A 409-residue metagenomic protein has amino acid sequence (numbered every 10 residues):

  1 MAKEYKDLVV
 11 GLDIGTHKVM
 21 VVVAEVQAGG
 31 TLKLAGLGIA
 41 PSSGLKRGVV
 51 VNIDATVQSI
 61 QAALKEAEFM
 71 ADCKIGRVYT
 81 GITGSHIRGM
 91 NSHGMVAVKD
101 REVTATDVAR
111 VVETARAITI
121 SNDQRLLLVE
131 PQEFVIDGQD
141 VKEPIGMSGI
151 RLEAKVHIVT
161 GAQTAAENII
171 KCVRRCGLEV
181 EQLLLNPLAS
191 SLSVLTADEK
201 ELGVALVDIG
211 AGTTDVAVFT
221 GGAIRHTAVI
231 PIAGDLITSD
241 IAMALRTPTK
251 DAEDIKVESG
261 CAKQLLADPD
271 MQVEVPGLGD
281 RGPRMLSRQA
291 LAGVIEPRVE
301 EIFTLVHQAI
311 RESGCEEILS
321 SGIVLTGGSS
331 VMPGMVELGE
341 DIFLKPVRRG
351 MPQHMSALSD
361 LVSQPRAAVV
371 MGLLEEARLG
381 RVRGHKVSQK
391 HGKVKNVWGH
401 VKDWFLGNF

Functional and structural regions predicted by a protein language model:
M1-K18, V22-L206, A223-I224, G234 (+6 more regions): Nucleotide/phosphate-binding catalytic cleft detector across ATP-hydrolyzing and phosphate-transferring enzymes
T80-S85, S321-V331: Glycine-rich beta-strand-to-loop/alpha-helix junction loops that act as flexible
D215-A217: A structural feature that tracks compact, well-ordered secondary-structure segments with a strong bias toward
T220: A cytosolic small-molecule/anion-sensing beta-strand core signal
A233, I237, V331, R366-G372: Catalytic-loop motifs flanking and including active-site residues across diverse enzymes
A292-V299, F303: Amphipathic, non-transmembrane alpha-helical scaffold segments
T304, Q308-I323, M332-G350, G380-R383: ATP-binding/phosphotransfer module of carbohydrate and carboxylate kinases, centering on a glycine-rich
